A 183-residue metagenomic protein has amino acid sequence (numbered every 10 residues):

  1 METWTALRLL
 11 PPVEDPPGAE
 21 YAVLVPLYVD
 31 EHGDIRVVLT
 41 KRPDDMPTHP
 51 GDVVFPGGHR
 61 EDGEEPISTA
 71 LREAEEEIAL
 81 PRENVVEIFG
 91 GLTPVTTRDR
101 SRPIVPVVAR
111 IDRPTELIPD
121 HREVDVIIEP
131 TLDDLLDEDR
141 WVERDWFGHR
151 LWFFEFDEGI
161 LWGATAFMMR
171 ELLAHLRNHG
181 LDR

Functional and structural regions predicted by a protein language model:
M1-T115, V124, D133-L135, W141-R183: N-terminal leader/linker segments that precede catalytic domains of diphosphate-processing enzymes
I118: Cytochrome P450 C-terminal heme-thiolate binding region
I127: Amphipathic alpha-helical interface segments
P130: C-terminal catalytic core of Y-nucleophile DNA break-rejoin enzymes
